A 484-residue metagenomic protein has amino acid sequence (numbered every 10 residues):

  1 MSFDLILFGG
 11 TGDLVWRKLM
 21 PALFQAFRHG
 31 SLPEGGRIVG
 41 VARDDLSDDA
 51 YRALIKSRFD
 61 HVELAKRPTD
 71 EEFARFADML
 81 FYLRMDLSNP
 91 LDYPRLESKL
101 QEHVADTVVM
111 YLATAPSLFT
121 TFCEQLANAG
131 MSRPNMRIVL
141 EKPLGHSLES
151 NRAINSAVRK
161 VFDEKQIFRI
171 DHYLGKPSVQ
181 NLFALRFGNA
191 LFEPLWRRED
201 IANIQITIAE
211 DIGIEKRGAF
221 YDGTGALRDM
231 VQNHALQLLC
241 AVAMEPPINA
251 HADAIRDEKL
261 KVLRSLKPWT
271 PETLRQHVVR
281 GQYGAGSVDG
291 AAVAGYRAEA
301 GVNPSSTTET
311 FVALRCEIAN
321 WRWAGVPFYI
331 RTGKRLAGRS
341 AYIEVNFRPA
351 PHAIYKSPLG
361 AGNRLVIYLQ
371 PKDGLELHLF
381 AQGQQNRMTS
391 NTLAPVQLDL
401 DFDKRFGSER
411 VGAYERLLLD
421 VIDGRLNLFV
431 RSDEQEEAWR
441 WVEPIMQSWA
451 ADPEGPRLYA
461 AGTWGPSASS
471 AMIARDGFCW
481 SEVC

Functional and structural regions predicted by a protein language model:
M1-V139, L144-C484: Secretory/organelle targeting and membrane-embedding segments
